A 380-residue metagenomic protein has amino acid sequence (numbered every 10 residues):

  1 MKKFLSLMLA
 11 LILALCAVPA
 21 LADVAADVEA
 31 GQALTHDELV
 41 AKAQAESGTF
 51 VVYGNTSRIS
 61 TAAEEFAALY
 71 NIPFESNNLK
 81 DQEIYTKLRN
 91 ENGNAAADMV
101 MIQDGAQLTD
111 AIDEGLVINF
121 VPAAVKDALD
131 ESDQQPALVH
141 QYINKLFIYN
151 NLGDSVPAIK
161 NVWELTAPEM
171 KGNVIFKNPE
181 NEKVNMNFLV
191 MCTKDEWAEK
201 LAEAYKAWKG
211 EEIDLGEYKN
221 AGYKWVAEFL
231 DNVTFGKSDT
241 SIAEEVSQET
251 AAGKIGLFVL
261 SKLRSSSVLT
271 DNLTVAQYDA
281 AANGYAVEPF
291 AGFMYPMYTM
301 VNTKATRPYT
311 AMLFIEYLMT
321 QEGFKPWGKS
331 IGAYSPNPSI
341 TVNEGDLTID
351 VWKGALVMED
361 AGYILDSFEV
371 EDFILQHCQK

Functional and structural regions predicted by a protein language model:
M8-C16: Bacterial N-terminal signal peptides
L15-A26: Sec-dependent signal peptide cleavage junction
V24-A26, A30-Q32, K353-K380: Conserved C-terminal helix/tail region of periplasmic/extracytoplasmic solute-binding proteins
T35-Q44, Y53-P73, S267-L269, K329: Short, polar/charged alpha-helical segment
V51-E64, E75-Y85, A95-Q248: Extracytoplasmic ligand-binding site segments that recognize negatively charged/polar headgroups
A106-D110, G253-Y278: A ligand-binding cleft/hinge motif common to bilobed small-molecule-binding domains
K126-D130, Y142-K145, Y223-F229, N272-T303: Periplasmic-binding protein-like
G292-E359: Mature extracytoplasmic/periplasmic domains
